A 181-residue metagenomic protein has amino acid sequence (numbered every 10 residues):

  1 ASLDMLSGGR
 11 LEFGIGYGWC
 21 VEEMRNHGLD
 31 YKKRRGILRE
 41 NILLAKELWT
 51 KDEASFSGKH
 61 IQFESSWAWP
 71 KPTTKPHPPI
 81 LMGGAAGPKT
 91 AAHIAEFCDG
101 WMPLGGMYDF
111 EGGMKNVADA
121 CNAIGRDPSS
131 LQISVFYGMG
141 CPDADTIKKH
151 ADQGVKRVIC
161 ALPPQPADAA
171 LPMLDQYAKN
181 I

Functional and structural regions predicted by a protein language model:
A1-I181: Active-site-adjacent structural elements that line small-molecule/cofactor binding pockets in enzymes
